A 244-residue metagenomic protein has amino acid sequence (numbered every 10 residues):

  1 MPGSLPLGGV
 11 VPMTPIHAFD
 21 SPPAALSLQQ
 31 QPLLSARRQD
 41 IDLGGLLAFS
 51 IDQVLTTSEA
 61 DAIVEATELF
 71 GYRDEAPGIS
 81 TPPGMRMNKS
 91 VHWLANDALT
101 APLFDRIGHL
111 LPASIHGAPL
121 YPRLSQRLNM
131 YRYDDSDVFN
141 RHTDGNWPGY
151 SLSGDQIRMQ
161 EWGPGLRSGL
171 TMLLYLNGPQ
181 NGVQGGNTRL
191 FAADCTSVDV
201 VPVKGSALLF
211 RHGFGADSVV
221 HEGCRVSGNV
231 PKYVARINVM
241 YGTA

Functional and structural regions predicted by a protein language model:
M1-A244: Fe(II)/2-oxoglutarate oxygenase catalytic core
